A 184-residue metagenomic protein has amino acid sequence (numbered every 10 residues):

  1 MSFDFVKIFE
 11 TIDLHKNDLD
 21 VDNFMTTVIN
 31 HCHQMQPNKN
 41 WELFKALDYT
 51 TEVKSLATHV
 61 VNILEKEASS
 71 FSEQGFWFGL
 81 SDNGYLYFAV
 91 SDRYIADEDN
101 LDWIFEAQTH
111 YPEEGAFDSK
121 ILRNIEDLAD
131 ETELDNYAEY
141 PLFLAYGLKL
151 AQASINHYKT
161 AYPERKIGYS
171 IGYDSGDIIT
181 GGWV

Functional and structural regions predicted by a protein language model:
M1-F5, Y49, Y85: Charged, low-complexity, helix/coiled-coil-prone segments
M1-Q34, N38-F44, S69, R123-V184: Acidic, proline/glycine-rich low-complexity IDRs
Q36-E67: Contiguous, amphipathic alpha-helical segments that mediate oligomerization or scaffolding in large protein assemblies
T58-N100, G182-V184: Amphipathic, interaction-prone secondary-structure segments
L86-D135, I178-V184: Intrinsically disordered, low-complexity regulatory segments enriched in Ser/Thr/Pro and charged residues
